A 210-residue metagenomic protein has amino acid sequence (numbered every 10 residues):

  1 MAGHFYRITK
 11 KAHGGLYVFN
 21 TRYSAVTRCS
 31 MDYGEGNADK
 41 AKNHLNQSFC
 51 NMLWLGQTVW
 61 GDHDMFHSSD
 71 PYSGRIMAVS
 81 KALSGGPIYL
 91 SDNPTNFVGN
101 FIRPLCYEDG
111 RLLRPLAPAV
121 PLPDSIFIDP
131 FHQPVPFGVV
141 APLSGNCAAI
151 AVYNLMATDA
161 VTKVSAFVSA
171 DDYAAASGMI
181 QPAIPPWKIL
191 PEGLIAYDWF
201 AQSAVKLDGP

Functional and structural regions predicted by a protein language model:
M1, P87-I88, L112, C147-I150 (+1 more regions): Beta-sheet entry/capping signal
A2-V98, A117-F127, F131-H132: Glycan-recognition surfaces
K81-S84, Y89, F127-W187: Carbohydrate-binding surface patches
A82, G86, L105-E108, W199: Generic, well-ordered alpha-helical scaffold segments in large soluble proteins
R103-L116: Eukaryote-specific, cytoplasm-facing alpha-helical/coiled-coil scaffolding segments in long proteins
K188-E192: Short proline/glycine-enriched turn/loop motifs at strand-loop junctions of beta-rich domains
G193-P210: Solvent-exposed beta-strand/loop surfaces of large extracellular or lumenal domains
